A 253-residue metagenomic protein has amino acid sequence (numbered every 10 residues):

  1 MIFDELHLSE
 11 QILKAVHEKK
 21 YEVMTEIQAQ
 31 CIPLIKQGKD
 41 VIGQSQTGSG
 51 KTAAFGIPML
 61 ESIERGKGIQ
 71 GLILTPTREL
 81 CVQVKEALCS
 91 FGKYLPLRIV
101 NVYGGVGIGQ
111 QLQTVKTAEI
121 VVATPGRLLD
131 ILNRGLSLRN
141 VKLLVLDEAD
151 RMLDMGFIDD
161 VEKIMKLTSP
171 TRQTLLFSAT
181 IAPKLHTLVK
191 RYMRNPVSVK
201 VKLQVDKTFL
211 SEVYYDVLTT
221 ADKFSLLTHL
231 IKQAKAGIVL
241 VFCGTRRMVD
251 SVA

Functional and structural regions predicted by a protein language model:
I2-A253: Conserved helicase RecA-like core
